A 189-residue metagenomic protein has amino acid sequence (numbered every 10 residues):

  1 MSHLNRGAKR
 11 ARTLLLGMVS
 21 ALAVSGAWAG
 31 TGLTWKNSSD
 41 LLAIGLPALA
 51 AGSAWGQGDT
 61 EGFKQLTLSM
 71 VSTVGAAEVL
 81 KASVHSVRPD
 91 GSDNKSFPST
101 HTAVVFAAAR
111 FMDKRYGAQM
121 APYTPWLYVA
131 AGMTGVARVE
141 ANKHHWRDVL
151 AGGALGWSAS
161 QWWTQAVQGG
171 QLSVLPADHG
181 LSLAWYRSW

Functional and structural regions predicted by a protein language model:
S2-A43, T60-E61, A77-E78, A82-W189: Replace "edges of transmembrane helices
G45-G52: Hydrophobic core of alpha-helical transmembrane segments in multi-pass integral membrane proteins
S53-S72: Interfacial segments of alpha-helical transmembrane regions
